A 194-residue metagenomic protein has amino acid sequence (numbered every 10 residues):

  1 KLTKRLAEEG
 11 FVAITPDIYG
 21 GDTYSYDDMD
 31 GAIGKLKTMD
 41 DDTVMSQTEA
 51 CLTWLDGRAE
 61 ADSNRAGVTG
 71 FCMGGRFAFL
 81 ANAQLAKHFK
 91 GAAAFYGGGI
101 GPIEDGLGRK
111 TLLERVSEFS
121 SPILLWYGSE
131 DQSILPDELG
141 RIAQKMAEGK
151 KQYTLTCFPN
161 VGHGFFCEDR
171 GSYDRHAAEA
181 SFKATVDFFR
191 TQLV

Functional and structural regions predicted by a protein language model:
K1-V194: N-terminal cap/leader regions of alpha/beta-hydrolase-fold enzymes, predominantly small-molecule hydrolases
